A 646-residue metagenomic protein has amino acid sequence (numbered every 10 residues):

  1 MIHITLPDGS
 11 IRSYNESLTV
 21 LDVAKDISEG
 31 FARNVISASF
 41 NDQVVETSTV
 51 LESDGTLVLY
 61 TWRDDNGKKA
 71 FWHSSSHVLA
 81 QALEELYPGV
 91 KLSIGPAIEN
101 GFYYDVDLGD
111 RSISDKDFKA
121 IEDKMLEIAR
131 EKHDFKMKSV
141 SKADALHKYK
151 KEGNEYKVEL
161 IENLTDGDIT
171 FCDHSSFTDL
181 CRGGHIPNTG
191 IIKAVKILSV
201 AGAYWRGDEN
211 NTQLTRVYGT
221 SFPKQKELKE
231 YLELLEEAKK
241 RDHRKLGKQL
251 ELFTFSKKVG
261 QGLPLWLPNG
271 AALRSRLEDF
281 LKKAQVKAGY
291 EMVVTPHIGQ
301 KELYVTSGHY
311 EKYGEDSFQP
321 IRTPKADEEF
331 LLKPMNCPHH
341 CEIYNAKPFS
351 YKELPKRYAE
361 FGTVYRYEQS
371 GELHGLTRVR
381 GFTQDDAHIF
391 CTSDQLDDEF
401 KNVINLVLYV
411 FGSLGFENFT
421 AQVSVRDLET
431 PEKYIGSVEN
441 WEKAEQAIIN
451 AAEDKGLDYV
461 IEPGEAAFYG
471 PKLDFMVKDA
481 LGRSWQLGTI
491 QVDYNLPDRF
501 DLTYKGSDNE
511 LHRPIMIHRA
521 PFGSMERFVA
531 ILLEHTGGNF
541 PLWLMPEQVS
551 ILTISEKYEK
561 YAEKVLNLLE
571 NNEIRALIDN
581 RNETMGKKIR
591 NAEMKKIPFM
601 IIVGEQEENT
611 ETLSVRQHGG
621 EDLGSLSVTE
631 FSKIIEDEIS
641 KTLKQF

Functional and structural regions predicted by a protein language model:
M1-K91, I98-F646: NTP/phosphate- and nucleic-acid-binding module
